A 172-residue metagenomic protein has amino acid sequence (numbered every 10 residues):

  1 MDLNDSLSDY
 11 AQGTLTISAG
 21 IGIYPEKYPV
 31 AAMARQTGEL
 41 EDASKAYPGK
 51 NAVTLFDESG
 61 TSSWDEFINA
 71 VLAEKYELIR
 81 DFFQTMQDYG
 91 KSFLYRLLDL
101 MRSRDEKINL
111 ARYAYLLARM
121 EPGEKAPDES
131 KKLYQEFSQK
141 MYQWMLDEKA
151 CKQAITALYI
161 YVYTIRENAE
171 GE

Functional and structural regions predicted by a protein language model:
M1-E172: Charged, helix-rich terminal subdomains or tails
